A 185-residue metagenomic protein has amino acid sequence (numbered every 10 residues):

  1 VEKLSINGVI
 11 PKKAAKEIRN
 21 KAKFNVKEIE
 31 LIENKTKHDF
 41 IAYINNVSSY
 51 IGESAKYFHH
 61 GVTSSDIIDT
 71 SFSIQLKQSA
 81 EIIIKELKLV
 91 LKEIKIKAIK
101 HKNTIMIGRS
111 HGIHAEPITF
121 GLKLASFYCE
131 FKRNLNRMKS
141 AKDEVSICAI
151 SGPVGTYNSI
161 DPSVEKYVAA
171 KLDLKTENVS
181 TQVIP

Functional and structural regions predicted by a protein language model:
V1-Y157, D161-A170, T176: A helix-coil-helix interface module used to build multimeric assemblies and to scaffold catalytic/cofactor sites
K3, V179-P185: Short, intrinsically disordered, charge-balanced linker/junction segments flanking boundaries in proteins
